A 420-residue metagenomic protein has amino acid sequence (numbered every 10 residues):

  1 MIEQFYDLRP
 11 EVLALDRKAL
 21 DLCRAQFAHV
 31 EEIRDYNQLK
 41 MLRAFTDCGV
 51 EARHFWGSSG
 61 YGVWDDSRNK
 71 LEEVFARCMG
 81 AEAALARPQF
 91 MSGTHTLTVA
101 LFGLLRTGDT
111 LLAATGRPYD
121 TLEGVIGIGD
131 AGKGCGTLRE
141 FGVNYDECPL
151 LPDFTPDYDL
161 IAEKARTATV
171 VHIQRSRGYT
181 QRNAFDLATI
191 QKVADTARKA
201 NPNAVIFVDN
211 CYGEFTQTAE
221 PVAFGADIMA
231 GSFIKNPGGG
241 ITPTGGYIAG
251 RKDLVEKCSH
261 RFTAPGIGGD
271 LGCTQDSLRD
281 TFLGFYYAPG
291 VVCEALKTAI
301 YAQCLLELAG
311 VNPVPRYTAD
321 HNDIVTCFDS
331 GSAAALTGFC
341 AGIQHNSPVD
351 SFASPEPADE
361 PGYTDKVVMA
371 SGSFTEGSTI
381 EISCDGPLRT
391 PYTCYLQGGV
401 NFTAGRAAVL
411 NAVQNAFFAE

Functional and structural regions predicted by a protein language model:
M1-D7, T98, L105, T110 (+2 more regions): Phosphate-/polyanion-interacting regions in eukaryotic proteins
I2-R24, E31, M41-H54, V63 (+7 more regions): Conserved PLP-enzyme active-site core in the AAT-like
S58, L85-P88, I324-D329: Short glycine-rich or small-residue beta-strand-to-loop segments that form or flank ligand, phosphate, metal/Fe-S
Y61-S67: N-terminal small-domain helix-loop-helix segment of the aminotransferase-like
F75-A76, A302: Structural element of the ATP-grasp superfamily
E307-E420: Conserved C-terminal alpha-helix-loop-beta "cap" of PLP-dependent enzymes that closes/shapes the active-site mouth
